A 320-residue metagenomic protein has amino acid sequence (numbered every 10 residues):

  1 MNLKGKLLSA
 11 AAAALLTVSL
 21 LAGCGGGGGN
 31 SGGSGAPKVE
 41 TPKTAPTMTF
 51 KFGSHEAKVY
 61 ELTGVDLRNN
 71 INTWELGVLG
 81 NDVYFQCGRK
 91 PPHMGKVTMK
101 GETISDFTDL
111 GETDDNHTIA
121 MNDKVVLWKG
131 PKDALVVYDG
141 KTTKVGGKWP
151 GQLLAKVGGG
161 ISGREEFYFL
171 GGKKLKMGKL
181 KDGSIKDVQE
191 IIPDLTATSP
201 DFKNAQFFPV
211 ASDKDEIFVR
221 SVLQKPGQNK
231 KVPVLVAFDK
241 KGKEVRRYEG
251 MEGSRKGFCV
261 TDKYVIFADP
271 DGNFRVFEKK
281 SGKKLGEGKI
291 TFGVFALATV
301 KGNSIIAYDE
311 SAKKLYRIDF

Functional and structural regions predicted by a protein language model:
S19-G23: C-terminal motif of bacterial Sec signal peptides marking the signal peptidase cleavage site
G25-G28: Bacterial signal peptide processing site
A57-N69, T103-L110, K141-G151, S184-D201 (+2 more regions): A short beta-strand motif characteristic of beta-propeller blades
N69-G80, E112-K124, K148-R164, D194-D213 (+2 more regions): Repeated scaffold domains used in trafficking and secretory/extracellular systems, primarily beta-propellers
E75-G88, T118-K129, G160-G171, D215-G227 (+3 more regions): Short beta-strand elements that form the blades of beta-propeller/WD-repeat-like and other beta-sheet-rich scaffold
K90-K96, K132-V137, G172-G178, K225-V236 (+2 more regions): Structural motif
T98-E102, Y138-K141, L180-G183, D239-K243 (+2 more regions): Short loop/turn segments that connect beta-strands within beta-propeller blades
F295-F320: Blade-level signature of beta-propeller repeat domains, shared across WD40, Kelch, NHL, RCC1 and BNR/Asp-box propellers
